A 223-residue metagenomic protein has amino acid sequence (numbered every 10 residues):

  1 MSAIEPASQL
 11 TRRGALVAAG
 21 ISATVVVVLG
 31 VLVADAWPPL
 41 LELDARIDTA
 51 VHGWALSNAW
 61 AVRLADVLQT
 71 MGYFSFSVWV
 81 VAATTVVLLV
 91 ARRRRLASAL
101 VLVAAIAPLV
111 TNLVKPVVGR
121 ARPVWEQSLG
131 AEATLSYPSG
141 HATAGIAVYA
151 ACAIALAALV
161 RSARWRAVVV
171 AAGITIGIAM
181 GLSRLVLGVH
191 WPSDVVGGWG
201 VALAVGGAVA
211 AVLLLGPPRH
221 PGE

Functional and structural regions predicted by a protein language model:
M1-F76, V117-V118, R122-L129: N-terminal transmembrane-helix/juxtamembrane module of multi-pass inner/ER membrane proteins
G14-S22, V81-P108: Interfacial segments of alpha-helical transmembrane regions
I47, L68, V114, H141 (+1 more regions): Divalent metal-coordination and catalytic microenvironments
W60, R92-A97, V124, S162-V168: Membrane-helix interface segments
Q69-R92, I146-C152, L156: Hydrophobic alpha-helical transmembrane segments
A107-A121: Transmembrane alpha-helix/helix-exit interface in multi-pass inner-membrane proteins
W125-E223: Membrane-embedded catalytic cores of phosphoryl/pyrophosphoryl-handling enzymes
